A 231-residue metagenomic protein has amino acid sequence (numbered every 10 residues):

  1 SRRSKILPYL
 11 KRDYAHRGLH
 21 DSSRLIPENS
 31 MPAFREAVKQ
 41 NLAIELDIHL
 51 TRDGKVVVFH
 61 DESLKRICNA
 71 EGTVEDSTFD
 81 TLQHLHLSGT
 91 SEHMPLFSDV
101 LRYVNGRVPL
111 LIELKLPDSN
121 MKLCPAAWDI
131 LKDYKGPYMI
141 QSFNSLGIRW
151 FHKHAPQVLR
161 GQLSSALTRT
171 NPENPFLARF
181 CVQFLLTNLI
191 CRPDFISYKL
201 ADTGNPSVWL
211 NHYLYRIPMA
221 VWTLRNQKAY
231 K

Functional and structural regions predicted by a protein language model:
S1-K231: Phosphate-group recognition and catalysis centered on beta-loop-alpha active-site segments
